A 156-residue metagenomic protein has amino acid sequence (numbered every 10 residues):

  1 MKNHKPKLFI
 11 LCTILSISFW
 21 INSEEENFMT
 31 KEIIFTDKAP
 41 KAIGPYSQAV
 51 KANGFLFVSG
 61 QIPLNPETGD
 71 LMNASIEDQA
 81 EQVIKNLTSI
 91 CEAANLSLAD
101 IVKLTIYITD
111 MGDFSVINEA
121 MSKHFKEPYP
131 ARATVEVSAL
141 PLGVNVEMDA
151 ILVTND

Functional and structural regions predicted by a protein language model:
M1-K2, T30: N-terminal hydrophobic targeting signals that begin at the initiator methionine
K2-I10: Bacterial N-terminal signal peptides that target proteins for export
I10-S18: Bacterial N-terminal signal peptides
I21-F28: Short, Lys/Arg-enriched N-terminal segments with co-localized hydrophobic residues within the first ~10-30 amino acids
F28-D156: Short, polar/acidic, helix-capping and beta-turn segments at strand->helix junctions that line the mouths
